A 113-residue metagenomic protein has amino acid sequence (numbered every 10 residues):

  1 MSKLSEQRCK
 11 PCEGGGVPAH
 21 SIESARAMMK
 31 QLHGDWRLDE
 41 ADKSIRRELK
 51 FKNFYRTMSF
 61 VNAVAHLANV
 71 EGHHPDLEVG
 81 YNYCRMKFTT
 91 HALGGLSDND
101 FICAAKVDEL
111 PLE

Functional and structural regions predicted by a protein language model:
M1-C84, T89-E113: Long, contiguous binding/interaction regions
